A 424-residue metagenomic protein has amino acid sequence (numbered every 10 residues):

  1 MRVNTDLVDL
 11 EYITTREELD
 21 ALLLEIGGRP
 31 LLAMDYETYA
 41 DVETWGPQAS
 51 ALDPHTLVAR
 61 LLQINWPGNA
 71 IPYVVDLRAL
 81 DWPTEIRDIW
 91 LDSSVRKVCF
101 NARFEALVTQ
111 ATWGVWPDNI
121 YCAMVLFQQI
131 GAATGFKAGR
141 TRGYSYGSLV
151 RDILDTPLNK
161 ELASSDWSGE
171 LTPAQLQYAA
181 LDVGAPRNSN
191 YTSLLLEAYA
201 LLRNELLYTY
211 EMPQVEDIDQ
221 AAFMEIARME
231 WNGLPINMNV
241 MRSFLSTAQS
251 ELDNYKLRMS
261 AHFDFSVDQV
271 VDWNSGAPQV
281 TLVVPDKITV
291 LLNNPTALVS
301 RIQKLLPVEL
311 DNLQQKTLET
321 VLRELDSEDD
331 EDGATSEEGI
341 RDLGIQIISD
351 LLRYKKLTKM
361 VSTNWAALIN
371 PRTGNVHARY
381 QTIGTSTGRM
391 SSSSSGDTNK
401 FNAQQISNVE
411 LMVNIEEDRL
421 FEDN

Functional and structural regions predicted by a protein language model:
R2-D9, N188-S189, L196-N424: Conserved "right-hand" nucleotidyltransferase catalytic core of DNA-directed polymerases
V3-E205, L245: Conserved DEDDh/DEDDy metal-dependent 3′-5′ exonuclease domain
